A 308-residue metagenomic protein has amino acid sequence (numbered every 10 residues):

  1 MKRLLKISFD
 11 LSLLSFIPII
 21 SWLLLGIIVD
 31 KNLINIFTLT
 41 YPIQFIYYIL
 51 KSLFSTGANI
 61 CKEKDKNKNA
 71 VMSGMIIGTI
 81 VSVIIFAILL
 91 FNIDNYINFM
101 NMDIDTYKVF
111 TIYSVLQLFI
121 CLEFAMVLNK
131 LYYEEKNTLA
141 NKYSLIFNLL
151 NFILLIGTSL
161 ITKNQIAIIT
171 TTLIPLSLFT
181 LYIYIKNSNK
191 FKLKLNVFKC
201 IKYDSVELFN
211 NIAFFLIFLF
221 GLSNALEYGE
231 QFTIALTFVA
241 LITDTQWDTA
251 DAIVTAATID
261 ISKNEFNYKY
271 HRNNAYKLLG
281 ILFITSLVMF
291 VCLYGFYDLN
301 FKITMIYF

Functional and structural regions predicted by a protein language model:
K2-S55, S205-E227: Signature of the first transmembrane helix
I7, L11, T38-Y41, G78 (+8 more regions): Residue-level recognition of transmembrane alpha-helices in multi-pass small-molecule transporters/permeases
W22, I36-I85, L128-K136, T233-M289: Small-residue-rich hydrophobic transmembrane alpha-helices
I28-K31, Y133-E134, L160-T162, E227-E230: Helix-loop interface residues and adjacent transmembrane-helix termini in multi-pass membrane transporters, primarily
P42-F45, M102-V127, Q246, L299-F308: Alpha-helical transmembrane segments of multi-pass membrane proteins
V83-K108, I284-F308: Short membrane-interface helical motifs at transmembrane helix boundaries in multi-pass membrane transporters
D103, C121-S144: Cytoplasmic helix-loop-helix junction between adjacent transmembrane helices in 12-TM secondary transporters
K142-S188: Hydrophobic alpha-helical transmembrane segments
